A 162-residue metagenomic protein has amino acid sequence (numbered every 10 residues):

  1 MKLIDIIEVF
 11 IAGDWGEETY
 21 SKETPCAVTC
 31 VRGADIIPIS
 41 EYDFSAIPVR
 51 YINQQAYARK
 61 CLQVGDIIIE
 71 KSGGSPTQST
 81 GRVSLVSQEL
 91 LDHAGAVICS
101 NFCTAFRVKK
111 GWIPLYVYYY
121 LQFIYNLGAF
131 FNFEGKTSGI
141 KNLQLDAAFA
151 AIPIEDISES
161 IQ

Functional and structural regions predicted by a protein language model:
M1-W15, P153-Q162: Non-catalytic DNA-recognition/assembly elements of restriction-modification systems
I4-Y20, A34-E70: Sequence-specific dsDNA recognition surfaces
R32, Y57-Q122: A short beta-sheet element
P38, D43, P48, S79-R82 (+4 more regions): Glycine-rich, flexible loop/turn motifs
A96-C103, L127-S160: A short glycine-rich beta-alpha junction/loop motif
